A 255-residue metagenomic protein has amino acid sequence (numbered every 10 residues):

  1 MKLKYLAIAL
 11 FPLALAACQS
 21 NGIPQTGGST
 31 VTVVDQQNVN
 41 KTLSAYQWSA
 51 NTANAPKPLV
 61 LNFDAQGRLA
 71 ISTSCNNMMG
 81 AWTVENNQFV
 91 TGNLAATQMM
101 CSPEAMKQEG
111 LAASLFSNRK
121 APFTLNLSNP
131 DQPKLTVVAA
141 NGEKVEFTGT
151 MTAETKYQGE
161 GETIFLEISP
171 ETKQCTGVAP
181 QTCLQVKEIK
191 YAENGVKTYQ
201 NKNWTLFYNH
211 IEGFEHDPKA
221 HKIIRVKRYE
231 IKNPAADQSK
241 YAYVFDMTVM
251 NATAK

Functional and structural regions predicted by a protein language model:
M1-A7: Bacterial N-terminal signal peptides that target proteins for export
C18-D217, H221-K255: Lipid interaction determinants
